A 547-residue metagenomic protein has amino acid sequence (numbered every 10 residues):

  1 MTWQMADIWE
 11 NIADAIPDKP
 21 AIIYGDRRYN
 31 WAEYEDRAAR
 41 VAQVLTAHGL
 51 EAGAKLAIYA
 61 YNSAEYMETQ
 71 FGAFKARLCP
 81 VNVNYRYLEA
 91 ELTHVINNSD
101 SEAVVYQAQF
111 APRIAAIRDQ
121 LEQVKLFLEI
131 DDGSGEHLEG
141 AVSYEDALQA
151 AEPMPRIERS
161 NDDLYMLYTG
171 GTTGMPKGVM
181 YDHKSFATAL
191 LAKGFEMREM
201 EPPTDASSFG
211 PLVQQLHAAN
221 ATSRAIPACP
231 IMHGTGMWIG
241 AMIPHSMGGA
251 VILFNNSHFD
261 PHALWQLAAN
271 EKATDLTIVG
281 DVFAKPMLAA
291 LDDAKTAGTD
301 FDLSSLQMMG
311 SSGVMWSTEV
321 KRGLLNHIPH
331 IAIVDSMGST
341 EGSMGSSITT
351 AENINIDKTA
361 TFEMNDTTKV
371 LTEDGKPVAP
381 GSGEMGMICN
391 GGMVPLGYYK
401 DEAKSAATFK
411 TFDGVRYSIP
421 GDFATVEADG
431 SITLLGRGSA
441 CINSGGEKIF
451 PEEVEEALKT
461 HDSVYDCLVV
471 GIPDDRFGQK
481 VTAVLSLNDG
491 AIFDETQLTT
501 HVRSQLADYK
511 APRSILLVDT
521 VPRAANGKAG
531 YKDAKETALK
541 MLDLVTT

Functional and structural regions predicted by a protein language model:
D18-S63, F71, L88-T93: Conserved AMP-binding/adenylate-forming core of the ANL superfamily
A47-H48, K75-D146: Structural core segment of the AMP-binding/adenylate-forming
Y87, T93, V104-Y106, G391 (+4 more regions): AMP-binding/adenylate-forming catalytic core of the ANL superfamily
I130-D131, A507-A529: AMP-binding/adenylate-forming catalytic domain of the ANL superfamily
A150-G170, G174-M175, Q214-R224: Conserved pre-ATP/AMP-binding loop-to-beta segment of ANL
G171, M247-G249, A273-I278, L288-I356 (+2 more regions): Gly/Ser/Thr-rich phosphate-binding loop
A187-A228, M232-T277, A290, A294-K295: Conserved AMP-binding/adenylation subdomain of ANL enzymes
T367-C389, E427-D429, A491-E495, A529-G530: Conserved beta-loop-beta connector loops within the AMP-binding
